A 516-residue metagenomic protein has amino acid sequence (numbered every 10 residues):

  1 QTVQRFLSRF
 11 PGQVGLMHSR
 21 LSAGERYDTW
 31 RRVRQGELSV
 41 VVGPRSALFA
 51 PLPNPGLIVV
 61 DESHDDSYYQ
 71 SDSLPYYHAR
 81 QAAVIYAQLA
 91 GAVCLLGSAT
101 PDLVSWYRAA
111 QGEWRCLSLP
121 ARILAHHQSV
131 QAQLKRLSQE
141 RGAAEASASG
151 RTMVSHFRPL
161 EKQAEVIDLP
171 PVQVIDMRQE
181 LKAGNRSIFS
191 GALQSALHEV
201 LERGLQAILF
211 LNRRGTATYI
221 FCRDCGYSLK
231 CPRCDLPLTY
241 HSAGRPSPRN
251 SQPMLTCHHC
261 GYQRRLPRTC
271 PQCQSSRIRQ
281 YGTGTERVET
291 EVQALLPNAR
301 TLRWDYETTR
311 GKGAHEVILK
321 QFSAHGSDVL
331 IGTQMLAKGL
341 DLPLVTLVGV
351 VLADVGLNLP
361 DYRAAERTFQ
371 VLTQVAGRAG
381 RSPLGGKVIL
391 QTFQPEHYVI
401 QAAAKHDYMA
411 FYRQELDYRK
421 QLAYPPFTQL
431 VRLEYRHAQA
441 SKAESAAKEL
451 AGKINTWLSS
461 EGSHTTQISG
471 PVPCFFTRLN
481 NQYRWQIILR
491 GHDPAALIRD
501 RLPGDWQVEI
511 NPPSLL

Functional and structural regions predicted by a protein language model:
Q1-S39, G43-E444, Q486-I487, L516: Inter-lobe coupling/hinge segments of SF2-like helicase ATPases
F6-F10, A495-G504: Alpha-helix C-terminal capping segments
V172, L238, I278, T466-P471 (+1 more regions): Generic structural motif
Y408-A410, N455, P494, D505-V508: Surface-exposed amphipathic alpha-helical segments in non-transmembrane regions that serve as interaction surfaces
Y418-R499: Long, largely alpha-helical accessory region at the distal end of helicase-like NTP-driven motors
S460-Q467, G504-L516: Conserved short beta-strand edge segments in small beta-sheet-based binding/regulatory domains
